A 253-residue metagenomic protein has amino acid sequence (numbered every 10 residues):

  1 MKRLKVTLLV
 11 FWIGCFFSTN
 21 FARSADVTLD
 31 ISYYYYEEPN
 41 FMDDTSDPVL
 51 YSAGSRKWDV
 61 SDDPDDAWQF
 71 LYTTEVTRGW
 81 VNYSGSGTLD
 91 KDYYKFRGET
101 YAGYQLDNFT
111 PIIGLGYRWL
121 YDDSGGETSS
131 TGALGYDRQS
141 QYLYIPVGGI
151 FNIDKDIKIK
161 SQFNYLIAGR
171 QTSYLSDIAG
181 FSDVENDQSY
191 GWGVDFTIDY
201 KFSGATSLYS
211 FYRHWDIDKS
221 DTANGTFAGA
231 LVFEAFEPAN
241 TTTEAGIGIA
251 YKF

Functional and structural regions predicted by a protein language model:
F21-S86, A250-K252: Short glycine/proline- and aromatic-enriched beta-strand/turn motifs that initiate or cap beta-hairpins
A25-I31, D66-T74, N108-L115, I145 (+4 more regions): Transmembrane beta-strands of outer-membrane beta-barrel proteins
I31-P39, T74-N82, L106, L115-D123 (+5 more regions): Transmembrane beta-strands of outer-membrane beta-barrel pores
Y36-S46, W80-K91, G126-D137, T172-D187 (+1 more regions): Extracellular loop and loop/strand-boundary signature of outer-membrane beta-barrel proteins
T45-S52, W68-F70, R78, D90-G98 (+3 more regions): Residues that define the transmembrane beta-barrel architecture of outer-membrane proteins
Y51-D62, G98-Y104, L115-Y117, I145-F151 (+3 more regions): Residues on the lipid-exposed face of transmembrane beta-strands in outer-membrane beta-barrel proteins
T110, Y117-D183: Detector for outer-membrane/organellar transmembrane beta-barrel domains, recognizing the amphipathic beta-strand
S182-F253: Predominantly the C-terminal beta-signal and adjacent terminal strand-loop region of outer-membrane beta-barrel
